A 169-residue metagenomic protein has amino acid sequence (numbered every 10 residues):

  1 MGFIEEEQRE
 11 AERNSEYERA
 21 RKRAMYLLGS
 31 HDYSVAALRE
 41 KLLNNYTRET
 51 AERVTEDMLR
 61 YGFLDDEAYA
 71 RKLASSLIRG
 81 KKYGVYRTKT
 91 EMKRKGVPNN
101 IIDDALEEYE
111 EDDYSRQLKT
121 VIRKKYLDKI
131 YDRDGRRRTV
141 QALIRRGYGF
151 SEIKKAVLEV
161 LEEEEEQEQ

Functional and structural regions predicted by a protein language model:
M1-Q169: An alpha-helical, amphipathic repeat domain used for nucleic-acid recognition, typified by the mTERF helical solenoid
